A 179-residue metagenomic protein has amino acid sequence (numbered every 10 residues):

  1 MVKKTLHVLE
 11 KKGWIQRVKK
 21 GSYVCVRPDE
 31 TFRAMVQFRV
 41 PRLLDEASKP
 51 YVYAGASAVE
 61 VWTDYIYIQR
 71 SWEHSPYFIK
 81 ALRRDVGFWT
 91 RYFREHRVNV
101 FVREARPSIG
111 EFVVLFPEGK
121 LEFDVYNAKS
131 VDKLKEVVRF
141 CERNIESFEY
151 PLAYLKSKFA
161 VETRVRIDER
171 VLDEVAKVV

Functional and structural regions predicted by a protein language model:
M1, T31, M35, R39-R42 (+5 more regions): Exposed alpha-helical structural elements
M1, V8-L9, T63-Y65, D124: Residue-level detector of functional hotspots within protein domains
M1-Y51: Short beta-edge/loop segments at beta->alpha junctions of small alpha/beta modules that act as binding/recognition
K19, A81-R84, C141-E146: Short, flexible beta-strand-to-coil junctions
G21, A34-F112, F116: Short gly/ser-rich loop at a beta-strand->alpha-helix junction or flexible surface loop bordering the NTP-binding
Y23, T31-R33, G87, F123 (+1 more regions): Residues in flexible loops and secondary-structure boundaries
Y92-V179: Hydrophobic alpha-helical interaction segments
